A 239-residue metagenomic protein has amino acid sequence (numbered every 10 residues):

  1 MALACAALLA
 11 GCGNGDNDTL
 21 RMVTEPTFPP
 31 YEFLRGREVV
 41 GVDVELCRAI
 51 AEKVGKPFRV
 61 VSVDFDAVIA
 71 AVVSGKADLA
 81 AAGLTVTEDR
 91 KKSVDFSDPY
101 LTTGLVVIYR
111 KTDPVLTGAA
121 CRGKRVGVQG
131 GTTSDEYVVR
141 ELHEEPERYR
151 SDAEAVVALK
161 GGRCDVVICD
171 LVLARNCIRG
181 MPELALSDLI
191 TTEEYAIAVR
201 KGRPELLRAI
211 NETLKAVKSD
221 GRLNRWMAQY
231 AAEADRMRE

Functional and structural regions predicted by a protein language model:
L8-G11: C-terminal motif of bacterial Sec signal peptides marking the signal peptidase cleavage site
G13, G41-V54, T112-D113, A119-A120 (+3 more regions): Extended ligand-binding regions for polar small-molecule ligands
D16-L84, K92, Q229: Extracytoplasmic small-molecule ligand-binding "clamshell" domains of the periplasmic binding protein/Venus flytrap
R21, S74, D78-L79, D165-V166 (+2 more regions): Short, Asp-centered acidic motifs that coordinate Mg2+ and/or phosphate in catalytic or ligand-binding sites
P26, L101-Y109, L171-K215, E233-E239: Periplasmic-binding protein-like
K56, L84-T85, D98-E147: A conserved helix-loop-strand patch within extracytoplasmic ligand-binding domains of the periplasmic binding
R59-A70, D113, G130-T133, E147-G161 (+1 more regions): Short helix-initiation/N-cap motifs at beta->coil->alpha
A67-A70, A82-S93, Y137, K160-T191: A ligand-binding cleft/hinge motif common to bilobed small-molecule-binding domains
